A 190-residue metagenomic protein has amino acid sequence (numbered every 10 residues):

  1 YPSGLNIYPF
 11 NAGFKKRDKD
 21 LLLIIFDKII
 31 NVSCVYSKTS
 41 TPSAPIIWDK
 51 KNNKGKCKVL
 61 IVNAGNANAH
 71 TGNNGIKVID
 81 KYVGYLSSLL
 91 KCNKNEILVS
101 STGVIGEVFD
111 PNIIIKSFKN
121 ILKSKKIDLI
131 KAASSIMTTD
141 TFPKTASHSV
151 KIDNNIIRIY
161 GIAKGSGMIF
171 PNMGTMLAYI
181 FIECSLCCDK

Functional and structural regions predicted by a protein language model:
Y1, F10, A69-G72, S100-G103 (+2 more regions): Generic detector of intrinsically disordered, low-complexity, polar/charged segments
Y1-S37: N-terminal amphipathic/basic leader segments beginning at the initiator methionine
L5, F14, N66, N73 (+3 more regions): Gly/Ser/Thr-rich helix-start
R17-K19, S40-P42, K144: Short, basic and Ser/Thr-rich N-terminal targeting/leader segments
K19-L21, A44, I157: Change "...and in nucleic-acid phosphodiester-cleaving endonucleases..." to "...and in nucleic-acid processing enzymes
I24-K81, L98, F170-C187: Glycine-rich phosphate/pyrophosphate-binding loop regions near the starts of catalytic domains
D80, Y85-K190: Glycine-rich, mobile lid/loop segments that gate access to catalytic sites or pores
